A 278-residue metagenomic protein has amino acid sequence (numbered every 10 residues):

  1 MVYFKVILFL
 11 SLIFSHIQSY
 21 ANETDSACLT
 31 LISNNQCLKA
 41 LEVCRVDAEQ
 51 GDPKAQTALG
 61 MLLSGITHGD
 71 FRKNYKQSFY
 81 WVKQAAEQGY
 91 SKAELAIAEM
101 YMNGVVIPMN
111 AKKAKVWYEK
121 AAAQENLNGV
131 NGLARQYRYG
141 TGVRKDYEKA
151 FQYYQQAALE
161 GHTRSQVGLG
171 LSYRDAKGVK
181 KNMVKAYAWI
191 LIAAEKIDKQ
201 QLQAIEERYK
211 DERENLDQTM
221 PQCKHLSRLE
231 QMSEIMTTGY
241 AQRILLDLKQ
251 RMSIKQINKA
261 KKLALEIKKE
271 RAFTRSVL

Functional and structural regions predicted by a protein language model:
K5-S15: Bacterial N-terminal signal peptides
I17-Q50, K54-M61: N-terminal leader/linker segments that initiate helical-solenoid repeat arrays
T24, Q36, E49-D52, I66-G69 (+12 more regions): Short helix-capping/linker turns of helical repeat alpha-solenoids
A27, V43, A58-T67, A96-N103 (+4 more regions): Hydrophobic face of amphipathic alpha-helices that form TPR/SEL1-like repeat modules and related alpha-solenoid
D47, L62, A85, M100 (+7 more regions): TPR/TPR-like alpha-solenoid repeats
E207-R208, E214-L278: Terminal, low-structured helical/coil segments at or just beyond the last alpha-helical repeat
